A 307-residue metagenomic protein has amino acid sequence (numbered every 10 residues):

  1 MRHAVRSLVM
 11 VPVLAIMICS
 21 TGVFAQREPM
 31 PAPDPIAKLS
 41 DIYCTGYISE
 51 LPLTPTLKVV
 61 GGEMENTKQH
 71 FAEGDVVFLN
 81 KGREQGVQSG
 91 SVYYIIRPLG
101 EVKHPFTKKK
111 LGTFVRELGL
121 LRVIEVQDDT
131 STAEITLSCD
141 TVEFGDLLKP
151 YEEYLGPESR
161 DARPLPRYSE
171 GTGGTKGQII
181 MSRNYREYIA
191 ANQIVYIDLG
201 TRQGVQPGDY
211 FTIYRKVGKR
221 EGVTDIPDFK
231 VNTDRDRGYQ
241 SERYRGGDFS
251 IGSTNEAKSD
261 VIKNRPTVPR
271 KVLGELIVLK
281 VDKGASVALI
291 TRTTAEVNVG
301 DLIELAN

Functional and structural regions predicted by a protein language model:
M1-P12: Bacterial N-terminal signal peptides that target proteins for export
R2, G22-N307: Surface-exposed, polar/charged interaction patches used for macromolecular assembly or partner binding
M10-S20: Bacterial N-terminal signal peptides
